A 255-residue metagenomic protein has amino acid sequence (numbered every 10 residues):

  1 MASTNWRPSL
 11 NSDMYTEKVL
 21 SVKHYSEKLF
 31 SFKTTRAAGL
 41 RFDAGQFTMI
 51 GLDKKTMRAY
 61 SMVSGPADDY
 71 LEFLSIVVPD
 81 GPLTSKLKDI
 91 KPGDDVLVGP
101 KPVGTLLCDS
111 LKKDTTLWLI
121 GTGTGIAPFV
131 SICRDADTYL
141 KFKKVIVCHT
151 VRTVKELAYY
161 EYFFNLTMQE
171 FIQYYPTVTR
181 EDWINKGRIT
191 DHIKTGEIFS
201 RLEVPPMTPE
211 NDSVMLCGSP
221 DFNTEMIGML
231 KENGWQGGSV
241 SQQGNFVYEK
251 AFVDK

Functional and structural regions predicted by a protein language model:
A2-D13, T153-K255: Reductase modules of NAD(P)H-dependent flavoproteins
P8-T16, L52-M57: Short coil-to-beta-strand transition motifs
V19-V22, M62: Conserved hydrophobic positions within beta-strands
K28-W118, N233, V247-D254: FAD-binding FR-type
P100, G121, H149-V151, P176-V178: Short, structured patches in soluble enzyme cores that scaffold and shape functional sites
T116, K143-I146, F171-Q173, S213: Residues at the starts of beta-strands that form the adenosine-phosphate
T122-A127: Ser/Thr-glycine-rich phosphate-binding loops at phosphate-binding pockets of nucleotides, nucleotide cofactors
P128-T138: Histidine-anchored nucleotide/phosphate-binding helix
